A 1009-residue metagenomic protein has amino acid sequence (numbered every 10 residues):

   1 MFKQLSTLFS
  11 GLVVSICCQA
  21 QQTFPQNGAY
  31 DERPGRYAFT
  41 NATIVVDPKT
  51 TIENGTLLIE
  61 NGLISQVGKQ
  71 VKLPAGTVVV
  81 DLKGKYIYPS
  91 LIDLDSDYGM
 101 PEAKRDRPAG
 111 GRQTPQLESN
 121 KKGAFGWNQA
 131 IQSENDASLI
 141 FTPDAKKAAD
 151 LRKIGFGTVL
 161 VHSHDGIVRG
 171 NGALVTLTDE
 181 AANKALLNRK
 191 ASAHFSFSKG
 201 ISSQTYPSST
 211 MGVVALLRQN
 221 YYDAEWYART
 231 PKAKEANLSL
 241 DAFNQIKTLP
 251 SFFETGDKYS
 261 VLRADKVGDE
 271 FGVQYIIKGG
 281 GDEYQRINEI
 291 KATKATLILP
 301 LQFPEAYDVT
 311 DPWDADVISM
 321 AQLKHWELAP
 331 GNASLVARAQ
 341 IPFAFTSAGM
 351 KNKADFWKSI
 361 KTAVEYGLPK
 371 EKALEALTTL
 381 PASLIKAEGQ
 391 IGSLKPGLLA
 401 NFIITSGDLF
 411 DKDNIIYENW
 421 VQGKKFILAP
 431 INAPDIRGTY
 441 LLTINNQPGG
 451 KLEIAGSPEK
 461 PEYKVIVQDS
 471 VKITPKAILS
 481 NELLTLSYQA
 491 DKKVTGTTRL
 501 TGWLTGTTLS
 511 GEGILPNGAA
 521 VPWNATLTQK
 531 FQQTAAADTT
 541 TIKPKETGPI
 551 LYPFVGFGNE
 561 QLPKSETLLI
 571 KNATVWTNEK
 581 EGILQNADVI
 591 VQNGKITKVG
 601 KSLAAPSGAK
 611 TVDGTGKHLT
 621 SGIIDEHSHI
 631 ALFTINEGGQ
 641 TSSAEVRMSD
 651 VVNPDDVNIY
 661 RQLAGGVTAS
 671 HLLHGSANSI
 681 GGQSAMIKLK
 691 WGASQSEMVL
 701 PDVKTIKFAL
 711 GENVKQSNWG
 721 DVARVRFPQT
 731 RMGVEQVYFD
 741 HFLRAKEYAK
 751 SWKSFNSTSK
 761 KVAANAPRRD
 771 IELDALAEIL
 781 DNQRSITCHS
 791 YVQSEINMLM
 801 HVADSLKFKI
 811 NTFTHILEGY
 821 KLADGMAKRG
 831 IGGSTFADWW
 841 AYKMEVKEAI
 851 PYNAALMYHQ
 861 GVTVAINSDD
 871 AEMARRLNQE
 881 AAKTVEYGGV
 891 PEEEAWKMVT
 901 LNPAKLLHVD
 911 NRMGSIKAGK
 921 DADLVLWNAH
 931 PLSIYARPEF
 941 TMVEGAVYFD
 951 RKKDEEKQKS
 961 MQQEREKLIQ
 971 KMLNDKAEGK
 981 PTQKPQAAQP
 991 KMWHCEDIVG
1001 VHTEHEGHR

Functional and structural regions predicted by a protein language model:
Q22-F24, A29-G35, I44, P48-S90 (+2 more regions): Histidine-rich, glycine-flanked metal-binding segment
A29-Y37, L428-L441, E453-P458, E560-L568 (+1 more regions): N-terminal helix-cap/turn-to-beta initiation motif at the start of protein domains
R33, A103-K104, G111-G126, E134 (+8 more regions): His/Asp/Glu-enriched, well-ordered alpha-helical/loop segment that forms or immediately abuts the divalent-metal
G35-Y37, K72-S138, K153, L568 (+1 more regions): Replace "His-x-His-based motif
A42, L399-N432, A573, D921-M961: C-terminal cap of metal-dependent C-N hydrolases
P143-D282, I415, V421, W503-T507 (+6 more regions): Polyanionic/metal-chelating signatures
F410, T508-F554: Edge beta-strand at a domain terminus
L442-L504: Central antiparallel beta-sheet cores of small beta-barrel/beta-sandwich binding domains
